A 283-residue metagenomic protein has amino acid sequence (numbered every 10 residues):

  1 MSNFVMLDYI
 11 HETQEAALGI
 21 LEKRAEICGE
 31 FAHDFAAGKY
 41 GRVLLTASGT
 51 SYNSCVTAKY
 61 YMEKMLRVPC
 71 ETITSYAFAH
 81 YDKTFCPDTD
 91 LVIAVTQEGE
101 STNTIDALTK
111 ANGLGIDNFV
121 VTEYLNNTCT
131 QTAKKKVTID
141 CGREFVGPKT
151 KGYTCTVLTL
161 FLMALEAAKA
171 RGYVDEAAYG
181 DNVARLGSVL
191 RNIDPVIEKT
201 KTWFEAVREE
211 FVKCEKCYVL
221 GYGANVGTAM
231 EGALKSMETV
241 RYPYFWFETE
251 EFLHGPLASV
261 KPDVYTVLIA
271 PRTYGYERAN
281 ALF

Functional and structural regions predicted by a protein language model:
S2-G41, K135-V137, R143-Y265: Active-site phosphate/pyrophosphate-binding segments
G29, A36-S188, Y222, V260-Y265 (+1 more regions): Glycine-rich phosphate-binding loops that contact phosphosugars or nucleotide phosphates
